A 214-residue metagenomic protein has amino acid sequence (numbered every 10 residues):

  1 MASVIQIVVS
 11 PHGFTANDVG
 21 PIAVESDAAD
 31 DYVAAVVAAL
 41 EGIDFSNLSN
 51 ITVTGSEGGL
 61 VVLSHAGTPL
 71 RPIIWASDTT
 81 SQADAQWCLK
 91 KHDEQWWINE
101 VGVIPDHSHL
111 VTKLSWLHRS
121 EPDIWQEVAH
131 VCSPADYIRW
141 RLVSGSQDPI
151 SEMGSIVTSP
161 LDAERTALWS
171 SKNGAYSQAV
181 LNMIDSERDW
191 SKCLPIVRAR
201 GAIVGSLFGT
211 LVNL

Functional and structural regions predicted by a protein language model:
M1-P72, N99, E127, N182 (+2 more regions): N-terminal glycine/serine-rich phosphate-binding loop of ATP-dependent small-molecule kinases, especially carbohydrate
S10, E57, S64, T79-T80 (+2 more regions): Acidic, glycine-rich active-site loops and adjacent beta-strand->loop/helix elements that engage anionic groups
A29-A34, W75-A76, I104, W116: Tryptophan-centric aromatic hotspots in well-structured domains and transmembrane helices
A34-E41, Q86, K90, R119 (+1 more regions): Replace "anionic and nucleotidyl ligands
G67-T80, E164-L168: A charged helix-plus-loop insertion that forms the helical arch/lid used to bind and gate nucleic-acid substrates
S77-D93: Short alpha-helix plus adjacent loop in nuclease-associated cores
I98-L214: Gly/Ser/Thr-rich active-site cleft segment
